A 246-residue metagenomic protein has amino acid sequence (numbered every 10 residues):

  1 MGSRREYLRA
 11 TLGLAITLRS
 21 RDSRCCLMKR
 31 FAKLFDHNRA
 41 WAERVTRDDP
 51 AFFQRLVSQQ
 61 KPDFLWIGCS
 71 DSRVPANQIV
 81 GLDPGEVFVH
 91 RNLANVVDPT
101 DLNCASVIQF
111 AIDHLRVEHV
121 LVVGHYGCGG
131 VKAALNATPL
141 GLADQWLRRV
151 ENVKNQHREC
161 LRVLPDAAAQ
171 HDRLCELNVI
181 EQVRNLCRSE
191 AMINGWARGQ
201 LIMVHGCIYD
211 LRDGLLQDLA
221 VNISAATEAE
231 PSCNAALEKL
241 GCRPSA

Functional and structural regions predicted by a protein language model:
Y7-L8: N-terminal export leaders
T11, A15-L27: Short, Lys/Arg-enriched N-terminal segments with co-localized hydrophobic residues within the first ~10-30 amino acids
L27-P62, A94-E118, G129-A246: Divalent-metal-activated hydrolytic enzyme cores
V45-E86: N-terminal short beta-loop-beta anion/metal-coordinating cradle
I67-C69, R91, L121-H125, H205-D210: Short beta-strand segments
D71-R73, H125-G130: Gly/Ser/Thr-rich loops at beta-strand to alpha-helix junctions that form or flank small-molecule/cofactor-binding
P84-N95: Glycine/charged-rich beta-loop-alpha catalytic/anionic-binding loops adjacent to active sites
